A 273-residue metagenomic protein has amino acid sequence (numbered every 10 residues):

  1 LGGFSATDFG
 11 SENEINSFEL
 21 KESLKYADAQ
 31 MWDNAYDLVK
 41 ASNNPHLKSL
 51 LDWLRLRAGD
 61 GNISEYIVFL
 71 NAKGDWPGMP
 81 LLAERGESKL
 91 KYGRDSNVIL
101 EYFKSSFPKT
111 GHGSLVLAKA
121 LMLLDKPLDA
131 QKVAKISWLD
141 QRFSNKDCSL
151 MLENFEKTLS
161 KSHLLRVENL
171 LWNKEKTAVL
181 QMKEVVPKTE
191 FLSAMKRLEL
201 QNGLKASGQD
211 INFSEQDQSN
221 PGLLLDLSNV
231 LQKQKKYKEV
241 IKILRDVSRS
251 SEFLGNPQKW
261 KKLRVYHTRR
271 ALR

Functional and structural regions predicted by a protein language model:
G2-R273: Alpha-helical solenoid repeat scaffolds
